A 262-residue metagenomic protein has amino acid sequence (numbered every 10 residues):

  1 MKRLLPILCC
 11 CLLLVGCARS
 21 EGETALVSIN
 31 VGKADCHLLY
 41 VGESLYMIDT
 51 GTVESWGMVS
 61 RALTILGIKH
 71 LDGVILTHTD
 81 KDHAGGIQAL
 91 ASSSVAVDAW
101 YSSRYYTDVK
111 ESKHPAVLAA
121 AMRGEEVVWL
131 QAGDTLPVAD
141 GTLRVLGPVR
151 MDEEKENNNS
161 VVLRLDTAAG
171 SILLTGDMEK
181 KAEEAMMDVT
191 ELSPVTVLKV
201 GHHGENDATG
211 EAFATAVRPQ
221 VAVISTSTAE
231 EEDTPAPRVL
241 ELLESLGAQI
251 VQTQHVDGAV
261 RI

Functional and structural regions predicted by a protein language model:
K2-C10: Sec-dependent signal peptide recognition, specifically the positively charged N-region followed immediately by
R3, L14-I262: Non-globular, low-confidence helical/coil segments that flank catalytic cores
